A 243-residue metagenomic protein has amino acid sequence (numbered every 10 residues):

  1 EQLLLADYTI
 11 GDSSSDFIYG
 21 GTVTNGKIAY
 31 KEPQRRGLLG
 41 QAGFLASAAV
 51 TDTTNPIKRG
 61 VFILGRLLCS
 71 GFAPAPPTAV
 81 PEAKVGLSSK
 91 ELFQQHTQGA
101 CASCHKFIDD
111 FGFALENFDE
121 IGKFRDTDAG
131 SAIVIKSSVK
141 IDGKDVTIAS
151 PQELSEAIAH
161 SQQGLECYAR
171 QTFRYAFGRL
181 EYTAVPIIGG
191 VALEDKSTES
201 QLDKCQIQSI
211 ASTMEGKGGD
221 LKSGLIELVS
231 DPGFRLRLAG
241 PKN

Functional and structural regions predicted by a protein language model:
E1-N243: Active-site substrate-binding loop specific to GH73 endo-beta-N-acetylglucosaminidase modules in bacterial autolysins
